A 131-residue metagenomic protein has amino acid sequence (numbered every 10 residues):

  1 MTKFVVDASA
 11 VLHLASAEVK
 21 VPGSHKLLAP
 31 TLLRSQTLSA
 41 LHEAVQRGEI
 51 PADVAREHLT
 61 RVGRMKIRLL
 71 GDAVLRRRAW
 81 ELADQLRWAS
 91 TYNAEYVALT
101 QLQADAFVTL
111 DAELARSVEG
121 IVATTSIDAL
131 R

Functional and structural regions predicted by a protein language model:
M1-L33, A44, E49-R56: Short, well-structured N-terminal submotif of metal-dependent ribonuclease cores
H13-L14, Q36, R78, R116-S117: Phosphate- and divalent-cation-binding pockets in alpha/beta enzyme and binding domains that engage nucleotide-derived
A17-E18, A40, G120-I121: Residue-level signal for well-ordered alpha-helical positions
G23, T60-R64, D84, Q101 (+1 more regions): Alpha-helix boundary recognition
L32-A79: Active-site-proximal, substrate-binding regions of enzyme catalytic domains and RNA-binding/basic surfaces
R34, V97-R131: Acidic, PIN/NYN-like endoribonuclease modules and their adjacent C-terminal/linker elements
I67-E113: Active-site neighborhoods of divalent-metal-dependent phosphate/nucleic-acid chemistry enzymes
